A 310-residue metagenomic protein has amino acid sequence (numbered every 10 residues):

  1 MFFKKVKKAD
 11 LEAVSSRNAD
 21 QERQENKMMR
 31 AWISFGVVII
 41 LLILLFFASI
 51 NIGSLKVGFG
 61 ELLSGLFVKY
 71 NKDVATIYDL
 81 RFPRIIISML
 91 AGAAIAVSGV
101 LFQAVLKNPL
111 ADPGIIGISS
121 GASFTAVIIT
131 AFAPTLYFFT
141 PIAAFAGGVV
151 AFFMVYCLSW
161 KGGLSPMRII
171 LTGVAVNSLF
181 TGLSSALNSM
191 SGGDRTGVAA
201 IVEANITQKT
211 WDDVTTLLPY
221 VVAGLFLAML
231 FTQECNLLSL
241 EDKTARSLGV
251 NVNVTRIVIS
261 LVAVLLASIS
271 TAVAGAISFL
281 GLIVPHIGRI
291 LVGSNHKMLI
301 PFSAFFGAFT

Functional and structural regions predicted by a protein language model:
F2-T310: Alpha-helical transmembrane segments in inner-membrane proteins
